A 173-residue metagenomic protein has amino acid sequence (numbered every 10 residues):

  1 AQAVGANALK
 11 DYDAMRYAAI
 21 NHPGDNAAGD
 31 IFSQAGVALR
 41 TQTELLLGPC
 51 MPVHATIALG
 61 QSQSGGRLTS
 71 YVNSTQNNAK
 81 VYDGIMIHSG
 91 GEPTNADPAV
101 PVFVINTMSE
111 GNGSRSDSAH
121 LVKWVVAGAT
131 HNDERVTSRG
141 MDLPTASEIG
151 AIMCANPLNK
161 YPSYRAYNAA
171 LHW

Functional and structural regions predicted by a protein language model:
A1-W173: C-terminal His-loop and adjacent cap/lid subdomain of alpha/beta-hydrolase
